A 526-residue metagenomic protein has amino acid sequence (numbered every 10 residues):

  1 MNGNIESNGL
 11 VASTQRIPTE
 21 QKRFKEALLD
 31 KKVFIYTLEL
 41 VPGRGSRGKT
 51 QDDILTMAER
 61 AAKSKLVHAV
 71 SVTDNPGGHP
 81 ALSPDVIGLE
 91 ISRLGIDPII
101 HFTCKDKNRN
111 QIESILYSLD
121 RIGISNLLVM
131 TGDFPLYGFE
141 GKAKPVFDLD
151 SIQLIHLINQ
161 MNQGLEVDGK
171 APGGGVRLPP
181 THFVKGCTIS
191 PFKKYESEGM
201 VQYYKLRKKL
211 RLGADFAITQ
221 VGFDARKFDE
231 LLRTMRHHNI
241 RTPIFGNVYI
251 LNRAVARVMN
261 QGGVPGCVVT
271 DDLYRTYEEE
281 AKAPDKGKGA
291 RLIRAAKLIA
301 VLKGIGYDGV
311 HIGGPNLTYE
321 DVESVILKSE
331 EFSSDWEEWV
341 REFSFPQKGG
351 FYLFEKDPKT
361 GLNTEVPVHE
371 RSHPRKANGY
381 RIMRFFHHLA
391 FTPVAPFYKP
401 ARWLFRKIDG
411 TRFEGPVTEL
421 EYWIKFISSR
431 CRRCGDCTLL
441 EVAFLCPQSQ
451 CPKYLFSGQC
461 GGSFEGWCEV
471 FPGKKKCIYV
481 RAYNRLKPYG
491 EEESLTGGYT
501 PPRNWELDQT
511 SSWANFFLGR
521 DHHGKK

Functional and structural regions predicted by a protein language model:
I5-H68: Conserved N-terminal beta1-alpha1 strand-loop-helix module at the mouth
S13-D30, G48, G132, P145-E196 (+4 more regions): Active-site pocket-lining/capping segments in soluble small-molecule metabolic enzymes
Y36-P42, H68-V72, P98-F102, L127-V129 (+5 more regions): Hydrophobic faces of well-ordered beta-strands that scaffold small-molecule active sites in alpha/beta enzyme cores
P42-R47, V67-D85, P135-P145, A214-E230 (+1 more regions): Glycine-rich, proline-tolerant flexible connector loops at the mouths of alpha/beta enzymes
G45-S46, R412, V417-K526: Metallocofactor- and cofactor-centric catalytic cores in central/energy metabolism, strongly enriched
R47-A62, P84, N110-L116, E196-K208 (+1 more regions): Short, acidic/polar
K107-D120, G199-L206, E230-R233, R253-V258 (+2 more regions): Catalytic cores of alpha/beta
N110-L157: Flexible, glycine-rich active-site loops centered on histidine and acidic residues that chelate a metal or position
